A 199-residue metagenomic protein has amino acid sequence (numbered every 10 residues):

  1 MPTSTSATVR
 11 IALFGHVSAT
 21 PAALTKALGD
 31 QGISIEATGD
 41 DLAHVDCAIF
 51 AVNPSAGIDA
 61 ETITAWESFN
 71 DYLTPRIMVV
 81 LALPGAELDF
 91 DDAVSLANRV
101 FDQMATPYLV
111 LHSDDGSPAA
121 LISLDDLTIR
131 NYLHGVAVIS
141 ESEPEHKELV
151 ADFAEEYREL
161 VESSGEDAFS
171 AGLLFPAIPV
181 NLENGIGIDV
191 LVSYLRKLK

Functional and structural regions predicted by a protein language model:
P2-L28, V45-C47, P54-K199: P-loop NTPase catalytic nucleotide-binding module
G29-A43: A short, well-structured beta->alpha microelement
